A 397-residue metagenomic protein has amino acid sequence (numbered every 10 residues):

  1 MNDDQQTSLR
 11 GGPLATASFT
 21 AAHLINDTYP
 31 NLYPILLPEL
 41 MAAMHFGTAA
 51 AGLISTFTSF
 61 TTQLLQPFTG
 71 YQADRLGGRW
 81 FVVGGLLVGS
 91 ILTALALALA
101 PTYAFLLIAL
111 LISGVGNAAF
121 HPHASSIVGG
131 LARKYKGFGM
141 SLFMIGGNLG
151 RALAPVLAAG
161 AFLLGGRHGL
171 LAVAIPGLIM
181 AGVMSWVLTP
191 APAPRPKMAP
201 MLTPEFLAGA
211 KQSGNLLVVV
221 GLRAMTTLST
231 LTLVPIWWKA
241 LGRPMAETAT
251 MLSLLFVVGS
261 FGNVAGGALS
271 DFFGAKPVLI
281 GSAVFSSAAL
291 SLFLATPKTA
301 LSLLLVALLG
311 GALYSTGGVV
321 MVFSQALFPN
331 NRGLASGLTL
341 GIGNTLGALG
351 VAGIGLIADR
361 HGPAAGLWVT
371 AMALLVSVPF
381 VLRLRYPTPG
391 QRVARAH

Functional and structural regions predicted by a protein language model:
N31, S59-P67, A152, F256-V264 (+1 more regions): Residue-level signature of mid-helix packing/kink "hotspots" within the transmembrane helices of 12-pass Major
Y33-P34, K211-S260: Extracytoplasmic gate region of multi-pass secondary transporters
L64-T102: Conserved MFS/SLC helix-loop-helix module at the cytosolic interface between two early adjacent transmembrane helices
W80-A94, P277-L292: Structural signature of the two symmetry-related core transmembrane helices
A109-G146: Cytoplasmic helix-loop-helix junction between adjacent transmembrane helices in 12-TM secondary transporters
V128-G137, F323-G333: Paired intracellular helix-loop junctions of major facilitator superfamily
F143-T189: Helix-loop-helix hairpin linking two adjacent transmembrane segments in secondary transporters
P329-R360: A late C-terminal transmembrane helix in Major Facilitator Superfamily
